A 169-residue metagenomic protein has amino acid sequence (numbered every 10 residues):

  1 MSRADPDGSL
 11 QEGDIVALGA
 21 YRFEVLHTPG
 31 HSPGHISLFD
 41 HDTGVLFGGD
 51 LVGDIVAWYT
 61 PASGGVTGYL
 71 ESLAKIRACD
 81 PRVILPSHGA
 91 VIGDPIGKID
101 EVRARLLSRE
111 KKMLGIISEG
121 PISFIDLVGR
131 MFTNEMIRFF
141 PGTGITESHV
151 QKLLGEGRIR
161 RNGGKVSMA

Functional and structural regions predicted by a protein language model:
M1-G19: Active-site HxH/HxHxD metal-binding segment of metal-dependent hydrolases
S2-D5, R22-K112: Metallo-beta-lactamase
L10, A57-W58, K98-I99, T133-M136: A short, structure-level motif marking secondary-structure boundaries and short turns
L10, V16, L38, I159-R161: A structural signal for short hydrophobic beta-strand segments in well-ordered beta-sheet cores
I15, P81-R82, I122, R158: Generic structural signal for secondary-structure transition and capping sites
I15, R22, K165-S167: Ser/Thr- (and often Asn-) enriched beta-sheet segments in non-cytosolic proteins
G115-A169: C-terminal regulatory/interaction regions
